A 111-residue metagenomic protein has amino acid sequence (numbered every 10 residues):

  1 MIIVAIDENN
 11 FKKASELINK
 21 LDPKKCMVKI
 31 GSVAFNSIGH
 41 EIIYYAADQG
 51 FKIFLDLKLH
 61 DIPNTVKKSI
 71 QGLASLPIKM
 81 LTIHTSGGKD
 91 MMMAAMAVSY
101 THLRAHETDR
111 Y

Functional and structural regions predicted by a protein language model:
M1-L55, L59-K89: Conserved N-terminal beta1-alpha1 strand-loop-helix module at the mouth
A95-M96: C-terminal helical cap(s) of enzyme catalytic domains, especially alpha/beta-barrels
T101-T108: Conserved small/polar residues in nucleotide/adenosyl-binding loops
